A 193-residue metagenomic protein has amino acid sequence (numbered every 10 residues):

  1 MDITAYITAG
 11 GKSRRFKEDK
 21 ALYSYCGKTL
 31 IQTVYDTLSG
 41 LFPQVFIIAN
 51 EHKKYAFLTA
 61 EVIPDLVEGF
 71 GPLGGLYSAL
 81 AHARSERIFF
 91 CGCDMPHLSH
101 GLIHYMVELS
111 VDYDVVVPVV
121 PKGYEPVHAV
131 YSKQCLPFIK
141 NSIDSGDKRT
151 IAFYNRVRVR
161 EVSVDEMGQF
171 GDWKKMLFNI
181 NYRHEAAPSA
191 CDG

Functional and structural regions predicted by a protein language model:
D2-C135, K140-D147, N155-K174: Nucleotide and nucleotide-moiety/phosphate-recognizing core
M167, G171-G193: Glycine-rich phosphate/pyrophosphate-binding loop and the adjoining helix
